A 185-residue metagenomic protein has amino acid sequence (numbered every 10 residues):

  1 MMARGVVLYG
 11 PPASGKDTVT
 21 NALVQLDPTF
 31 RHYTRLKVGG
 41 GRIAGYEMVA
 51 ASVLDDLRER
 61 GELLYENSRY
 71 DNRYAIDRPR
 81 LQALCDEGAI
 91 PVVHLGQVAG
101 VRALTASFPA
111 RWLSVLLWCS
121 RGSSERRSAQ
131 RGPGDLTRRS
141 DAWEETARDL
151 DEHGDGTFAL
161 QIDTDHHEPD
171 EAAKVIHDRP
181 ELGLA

Functional and structural regions predicted by a protein language model:
L8: Hydrophobic anchor at the beta1->P-loop junction of P-loop NTPases
P11: P-loop (Walker A) phosphate-binding loop of NTP-binding proteins
K16-D17: Walker A/P-loop
T20-N21: The feature captures the helix immediately C-terminal to the Walker
Q25-T34: Post-Walker A helix-loop "phosphate-sensing" segment adjacent to the P-loop in P-loop NTPases
K37-P91, L95-V98: ATP-dependent small-molecule kinase phosphotransfer cores that center on conserved nucleotide phosphate-binding segments
V92-G96, S107-A129: Conserved phosphate-donor/acceptor-positioning beta-strand/loop module used by diverse small-molecule
V101, Q130-L182: Small-molecule kinase domains that catalyze NTP-dependent phosphoryl transfer to phosphate-bearing small molecules
